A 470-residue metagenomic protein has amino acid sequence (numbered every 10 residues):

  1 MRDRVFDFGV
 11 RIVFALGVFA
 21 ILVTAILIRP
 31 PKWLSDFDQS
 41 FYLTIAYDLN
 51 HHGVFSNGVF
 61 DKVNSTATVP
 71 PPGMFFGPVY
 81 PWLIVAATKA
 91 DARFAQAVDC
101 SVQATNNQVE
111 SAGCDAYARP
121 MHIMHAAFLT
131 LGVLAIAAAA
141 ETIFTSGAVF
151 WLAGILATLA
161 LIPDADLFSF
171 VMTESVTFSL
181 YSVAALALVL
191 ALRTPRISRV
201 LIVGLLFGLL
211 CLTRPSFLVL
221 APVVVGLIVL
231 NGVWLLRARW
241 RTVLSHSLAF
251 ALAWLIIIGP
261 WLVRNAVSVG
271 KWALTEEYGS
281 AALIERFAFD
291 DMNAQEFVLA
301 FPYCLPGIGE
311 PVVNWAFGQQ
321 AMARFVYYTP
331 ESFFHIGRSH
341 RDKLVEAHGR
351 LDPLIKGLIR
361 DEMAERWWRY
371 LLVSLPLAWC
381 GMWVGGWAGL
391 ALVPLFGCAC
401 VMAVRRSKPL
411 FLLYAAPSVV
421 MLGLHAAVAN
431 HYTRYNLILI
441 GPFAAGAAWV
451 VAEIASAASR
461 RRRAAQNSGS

Functional and structural regions predicted by a protein language model:
F37, M121-F128, L156, P163-L188 (+3 more regions): Multi-pass, polyprenyl lipid-linked donor-dependent membrane glycosyltransferases
M74, P78-V85, A90-L134, L167 (+2 more regions): Loop-to-helix entry region of an early transmembrane alpha helix in multi-pass inner-membrane enzymes
A95-D115, V133-A160, F178-S179, R193-S198 (+3 more regions): Transmembrane-helix signature of polytopic, membrane-embedded enzymes that assemble or transfer cell-envelope glycans
D115-A127, K343-A415: Membrane-interface anchor segments at the N-terminal boundary of transmembrane helices in multi-pass membrane enzymes
R119-F144, V183-A187, L395-C398: Transmembrane-helix motifs of polytopic, lipid-linked glycan transferases
F144, A184-I202, L210, L230-W234 (+1 more regions): Membrane-interface transmembrane helices that cradle and orient dolichyl/undecaprenyl
I155, R199-R214, A253-I257: Membrane-interface alpha helices of multi-pass inner-membrane proteins
L274-Y370: Membrane-proximal stem/loop segments at transmembrane-domain junctions that anchor or position
